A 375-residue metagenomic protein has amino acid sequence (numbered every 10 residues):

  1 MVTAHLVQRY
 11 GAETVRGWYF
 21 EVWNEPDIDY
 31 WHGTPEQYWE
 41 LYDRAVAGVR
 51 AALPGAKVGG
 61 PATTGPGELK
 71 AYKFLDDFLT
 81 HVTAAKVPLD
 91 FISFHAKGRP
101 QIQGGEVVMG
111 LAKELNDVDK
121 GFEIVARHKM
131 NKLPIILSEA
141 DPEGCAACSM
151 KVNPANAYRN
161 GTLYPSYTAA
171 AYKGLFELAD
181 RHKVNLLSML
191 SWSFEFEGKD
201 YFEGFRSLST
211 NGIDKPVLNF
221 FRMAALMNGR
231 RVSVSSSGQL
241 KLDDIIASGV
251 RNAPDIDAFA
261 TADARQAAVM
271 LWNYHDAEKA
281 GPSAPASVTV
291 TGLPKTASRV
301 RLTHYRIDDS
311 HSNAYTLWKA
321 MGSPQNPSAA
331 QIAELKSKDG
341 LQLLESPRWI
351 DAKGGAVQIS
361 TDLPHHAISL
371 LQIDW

Functional and structural regions predicted by a protein language model:
M1-Y30, A62-L69: Active-site mouth of glycoside hydrolases
Q8-T14, A51, T83-A85, A126-H128 (+3 more regions): Surface-exposed acidic, glycine-flexible loop patches that form ligand/cofactor-binding and adhesion interfaces
P35-D200, R206, L240-A247: Noncatalytic carbohydrate-binding groove/subsite architecture in carbohydrate-active enzymes
E139, S193, S236, L271-N273 (+2 more regions): Active-site proximal loops enriched in glycine and acidic residues that flank catalytic Cys/His/Asp and coordinate
S149-G161, A170-E195, P294-E345: Substrate-binding clefts and catalytic carboxylate motifs of secreted carbohydrate-active enzymes
H182-S188, W192, E197-G198, R206-Q266 (+1 more regions): Glycan-recognition and catalytic regions of carbohydrate-active enzymes
D244-G322, S360-L370: Carbohydrate-binding surface patches
N326-W375: C-terminal beta-strand-rich structural cap/linker in extracellular carbohydrate-active enzymes
